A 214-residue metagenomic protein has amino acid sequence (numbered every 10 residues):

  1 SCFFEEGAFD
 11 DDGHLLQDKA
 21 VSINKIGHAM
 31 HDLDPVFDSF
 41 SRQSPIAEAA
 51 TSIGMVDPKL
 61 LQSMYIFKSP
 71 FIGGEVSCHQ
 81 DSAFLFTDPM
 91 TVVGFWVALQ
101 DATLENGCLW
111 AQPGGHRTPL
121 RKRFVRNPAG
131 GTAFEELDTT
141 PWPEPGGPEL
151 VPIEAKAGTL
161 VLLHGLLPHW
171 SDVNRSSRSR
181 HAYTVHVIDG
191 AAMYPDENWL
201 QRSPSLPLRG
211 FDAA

Functional and structural regions predicted by a protein language model:
S1-C78, N198, P204-F211: Non-heme Fe(II)-dependent double-stranded beta-helix
Q62-M64, S69, Q80-S82, V97-D101 (+1 more regions): Short, structured patches in soluble enzyme cores that scaffold and shape functional sites
I66-F67, A83, A102, H116-R117 (+2 more regions): Short, solvent-exposed loop/turn segments at secondary-structure junctions
H79, L85-L104, E154-A157, L162 (+1 more regions): Short, conserved beta-strand element in jelly-roll/cupin
Q80-A83, W96-V97, G147-E149, L167-W170: Glycine-rich, charged/polar anion/phosphate-binding loops that engage phosphate groups from diverse ligands
T87-P89, A133, S177-S179: A generic structural micro-feature
A102-L167: Double-stranded beta-helix
L120-N127, A157-L162, L166-A214: Non-heme Fe(II)/2-oxoglutarate
